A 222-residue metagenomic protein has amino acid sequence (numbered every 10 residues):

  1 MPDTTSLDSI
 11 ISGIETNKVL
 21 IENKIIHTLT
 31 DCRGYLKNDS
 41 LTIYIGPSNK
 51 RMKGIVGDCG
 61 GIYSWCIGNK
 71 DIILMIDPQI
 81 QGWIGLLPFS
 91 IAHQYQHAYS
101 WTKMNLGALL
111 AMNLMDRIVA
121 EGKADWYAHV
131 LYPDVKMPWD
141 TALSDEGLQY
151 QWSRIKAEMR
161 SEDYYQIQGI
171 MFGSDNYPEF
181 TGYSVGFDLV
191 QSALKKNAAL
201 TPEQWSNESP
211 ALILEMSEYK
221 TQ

Functional and structural regions predicted by a protein language model:
M1-I11: N-terminal accessory alpha/beta regions
I10-N69: Auxiliary, metal-adjacent structural segments of Zn-dependent hydrolase domains
V19-N23, G85-L86, S90, L114-I118 (+2 more regions): Soluble non-cytosolic domains of exported or imported proteins
M75-I91: Short pre-active-site segment immediately N-terminal to the catalytic Zn-binding motif
G82, M104-L114, P133-D140, K196-T201: Inter-helical turn/loop segments and adjacent helix faces that build the functional surface of alpha-helical bundle
F89-K103, E121, D125: Active-site recognition of the HExxH zinc-binding catalytic motif
A111-Q151, K220-Q222: Post-HExxH zinc-binding segment in Zn-dependent metallohydrolases
K156-Q222: Pan-zinc metallopeptidase signature
